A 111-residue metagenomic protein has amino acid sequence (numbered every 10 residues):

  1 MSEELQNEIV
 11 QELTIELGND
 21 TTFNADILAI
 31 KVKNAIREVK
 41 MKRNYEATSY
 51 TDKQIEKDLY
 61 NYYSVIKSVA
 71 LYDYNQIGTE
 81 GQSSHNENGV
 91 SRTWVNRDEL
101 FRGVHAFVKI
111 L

Functional and structural regions predicted by a protein language model:
M1-D58, R97-L111: Conserved short "hinge" loops at termini or chain/domain junctions
Q54-L111: Short loop/turn elements at secondary-structure junctions
